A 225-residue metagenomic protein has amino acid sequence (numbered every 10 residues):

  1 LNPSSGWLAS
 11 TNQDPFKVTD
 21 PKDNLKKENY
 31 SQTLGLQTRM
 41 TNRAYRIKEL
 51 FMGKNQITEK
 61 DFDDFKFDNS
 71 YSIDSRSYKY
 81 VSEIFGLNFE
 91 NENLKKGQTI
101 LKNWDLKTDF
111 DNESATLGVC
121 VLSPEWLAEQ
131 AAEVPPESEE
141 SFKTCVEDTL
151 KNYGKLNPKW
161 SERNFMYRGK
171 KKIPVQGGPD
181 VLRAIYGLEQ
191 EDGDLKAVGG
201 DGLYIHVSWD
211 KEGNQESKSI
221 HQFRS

Functional and structural regions predicted by a protein language model:
L1-K79, E83, L87-K96, K102-S225: C-terminal/peripheral segments of proteins
